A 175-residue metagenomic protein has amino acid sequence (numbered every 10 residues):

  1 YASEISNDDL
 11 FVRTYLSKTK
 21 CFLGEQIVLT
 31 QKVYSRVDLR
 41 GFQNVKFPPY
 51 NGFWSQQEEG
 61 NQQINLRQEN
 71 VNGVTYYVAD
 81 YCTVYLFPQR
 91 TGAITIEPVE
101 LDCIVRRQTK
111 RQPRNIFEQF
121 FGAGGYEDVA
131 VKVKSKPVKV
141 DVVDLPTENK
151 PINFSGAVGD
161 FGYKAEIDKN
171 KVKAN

Functional and structural regions predicted by a protein language model:
Y1-N175: Surface-exposed interaction/ligand-binding surfaces
